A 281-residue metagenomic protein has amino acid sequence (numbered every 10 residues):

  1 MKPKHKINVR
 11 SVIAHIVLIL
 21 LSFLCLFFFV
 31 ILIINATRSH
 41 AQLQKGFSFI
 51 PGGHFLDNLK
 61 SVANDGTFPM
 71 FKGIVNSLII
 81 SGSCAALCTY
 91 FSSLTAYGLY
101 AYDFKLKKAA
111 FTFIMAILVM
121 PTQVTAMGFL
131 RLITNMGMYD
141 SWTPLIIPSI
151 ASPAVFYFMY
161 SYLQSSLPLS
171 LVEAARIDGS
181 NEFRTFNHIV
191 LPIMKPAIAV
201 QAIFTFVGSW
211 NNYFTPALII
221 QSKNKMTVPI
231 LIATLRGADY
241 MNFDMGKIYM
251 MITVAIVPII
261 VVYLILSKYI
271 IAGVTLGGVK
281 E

Functional and structural regions predicted by a protein language model:
K2-E281: A structural signal for multi-pass alpha-helical bundles of membrane permease subunits that mediate small-molecule
